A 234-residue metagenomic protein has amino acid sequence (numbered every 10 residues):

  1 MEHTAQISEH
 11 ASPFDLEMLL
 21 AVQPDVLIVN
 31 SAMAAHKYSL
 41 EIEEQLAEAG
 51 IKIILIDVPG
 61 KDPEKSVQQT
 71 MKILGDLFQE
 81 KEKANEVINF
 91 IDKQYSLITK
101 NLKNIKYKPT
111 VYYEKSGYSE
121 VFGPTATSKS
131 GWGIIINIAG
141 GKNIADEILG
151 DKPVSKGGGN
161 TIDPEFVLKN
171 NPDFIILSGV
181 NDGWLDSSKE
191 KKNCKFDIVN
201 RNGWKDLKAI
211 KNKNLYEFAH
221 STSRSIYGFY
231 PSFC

Functional and structural regions predicted by a protein language model:
M1-V22, V26-K37, I144: A short, structured surface patch at a secondary-structure boundary
H3-D15, L149-P164: Short helix-initiation/N-cap motifs at beta->coil->alpha
F14-Q23, T161-N171: Short helices/loops that flank or line small-molecule/ion binding pockets
V22-L27, G141, N171-I176: Alpha-to-beta junction loops
V26-L27, A32-H36, P59-E64, S116-F122 (+4 more regions): Solvent-exposed loop/turn segments at secondary-structure junctions within structured extracellular/periplasmic domains
A34-E48, V180-D197: A ligand-binding cleft/hinge motif common to bilobed small-molecule-binding domains
E41-P124, I210-C234: Extracytoplasmic substrate-binding proteins
K129-K156, N212, Y216-A219: His/Asp/Glu-enriched short active-site or ligand-binding loop at hydrolase and phosphoryl-transfer sites
